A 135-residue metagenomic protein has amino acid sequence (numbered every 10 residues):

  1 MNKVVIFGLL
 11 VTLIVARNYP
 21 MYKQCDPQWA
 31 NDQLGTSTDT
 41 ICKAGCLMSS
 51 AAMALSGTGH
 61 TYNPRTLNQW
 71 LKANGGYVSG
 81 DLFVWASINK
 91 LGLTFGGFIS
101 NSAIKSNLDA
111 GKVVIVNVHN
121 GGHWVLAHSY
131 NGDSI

Functional and structural regions predicted by a protein language model:
M1-G8: Classical eukaryotic N-terminal signal peptides for Sec-dependent ER targeting/secretion, especially the positively
G8-G75: Active-site-adjacent structural segments surrounding the nucleophilic cysteine of cysteine proteases and isopeptidases
S49-I135: Conserved active-site-adjacent core of cysteine acyl-enzyme catalytic domains
